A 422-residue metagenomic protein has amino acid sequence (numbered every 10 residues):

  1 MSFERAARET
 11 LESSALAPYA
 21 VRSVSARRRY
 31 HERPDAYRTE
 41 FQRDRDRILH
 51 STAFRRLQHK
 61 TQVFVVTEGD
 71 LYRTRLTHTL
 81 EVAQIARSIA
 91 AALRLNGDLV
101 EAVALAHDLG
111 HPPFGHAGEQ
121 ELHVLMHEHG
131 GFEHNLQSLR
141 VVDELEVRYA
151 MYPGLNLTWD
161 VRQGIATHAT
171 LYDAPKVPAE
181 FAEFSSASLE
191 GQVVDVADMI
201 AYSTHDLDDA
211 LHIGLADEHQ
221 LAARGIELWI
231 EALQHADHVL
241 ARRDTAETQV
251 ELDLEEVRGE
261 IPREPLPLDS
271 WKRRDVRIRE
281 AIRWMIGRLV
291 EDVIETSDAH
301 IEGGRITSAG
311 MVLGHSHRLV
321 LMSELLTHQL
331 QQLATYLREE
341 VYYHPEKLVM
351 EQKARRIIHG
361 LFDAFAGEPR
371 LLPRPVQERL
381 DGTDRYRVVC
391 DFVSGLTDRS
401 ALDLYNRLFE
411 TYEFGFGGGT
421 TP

Functional and structural regions predicted by a protein language model:
M1-T79, A83-I89, N96-D98, G118 (+2 more regions): Histidine-centered, transition-metal-coordinating active-site segments
A102-V103: Active-site alpha-helix of zinc metalloproteases
A106, G110-F114, A201: Short active-site segment of divalent metal-dependent hydrolases/proteases that encodes the spacing between
G115-L125: A glycine- and small-aliphatic-rich helix-loop capping segment at beta-alpha/alpha-beta transitions that lines
H127-H129: Aromatic/His-enriched, Gly/Pro-containing loop or helix-boundary segments that lie immediately adjacent to catalytic
